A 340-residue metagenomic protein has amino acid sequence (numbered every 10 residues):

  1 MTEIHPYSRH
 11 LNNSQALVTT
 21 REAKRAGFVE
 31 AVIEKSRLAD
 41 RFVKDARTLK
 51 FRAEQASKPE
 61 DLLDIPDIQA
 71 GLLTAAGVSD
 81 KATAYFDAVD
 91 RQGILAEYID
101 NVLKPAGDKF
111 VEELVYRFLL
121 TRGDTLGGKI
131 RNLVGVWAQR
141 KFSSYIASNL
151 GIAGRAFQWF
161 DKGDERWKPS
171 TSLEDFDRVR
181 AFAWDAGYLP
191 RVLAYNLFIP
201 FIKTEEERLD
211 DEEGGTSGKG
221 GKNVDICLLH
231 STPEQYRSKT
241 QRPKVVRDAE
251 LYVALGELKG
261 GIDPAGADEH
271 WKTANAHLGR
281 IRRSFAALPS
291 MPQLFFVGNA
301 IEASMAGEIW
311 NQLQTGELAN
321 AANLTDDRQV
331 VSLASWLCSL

Functional and structural regions predicted by a protein language model:
M1-G151, R155: Nuclease-adjacent, charged terminal/linker segments that flank catalytic cores
Q15, Q55, Q69, Q92 (+7 more regions): Residue-identity detector for glutamine
V134-G187: Extended, H/D-rich, highly charged conserved domains that either
K168-L340: Catalytic core segments in nucleotide and nucleic-acid processing enzymes
